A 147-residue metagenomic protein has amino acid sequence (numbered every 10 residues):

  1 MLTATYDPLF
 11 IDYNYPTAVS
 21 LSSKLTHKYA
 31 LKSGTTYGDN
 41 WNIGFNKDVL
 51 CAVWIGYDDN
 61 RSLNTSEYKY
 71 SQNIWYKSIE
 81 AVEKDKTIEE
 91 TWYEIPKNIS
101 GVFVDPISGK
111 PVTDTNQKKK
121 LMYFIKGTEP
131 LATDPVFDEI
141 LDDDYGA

Functional and structural regions predicted by a protein language model:
M1-E139, D143: A penicillin-recognizing enzyme superfamily signal
